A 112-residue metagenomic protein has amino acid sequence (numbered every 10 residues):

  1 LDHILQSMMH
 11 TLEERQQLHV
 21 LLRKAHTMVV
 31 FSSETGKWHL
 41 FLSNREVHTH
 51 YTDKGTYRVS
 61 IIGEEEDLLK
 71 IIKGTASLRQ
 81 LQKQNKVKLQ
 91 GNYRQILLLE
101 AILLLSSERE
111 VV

Functional and structural regions predicted by a protein language model:
L1-V112: Feature captures hydrophobic
